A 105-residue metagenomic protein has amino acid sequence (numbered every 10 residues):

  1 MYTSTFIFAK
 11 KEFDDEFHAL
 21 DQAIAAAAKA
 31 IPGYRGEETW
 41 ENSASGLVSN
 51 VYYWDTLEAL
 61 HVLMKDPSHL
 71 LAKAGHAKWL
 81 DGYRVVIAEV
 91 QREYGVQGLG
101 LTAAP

Functional and structural regions predicted by a protein language model:
M1-V48, L57-K65, K78-P105: Short S/T/G/P-rich N-terminal loop/turn motif that feeds into the first structured element of a domain
